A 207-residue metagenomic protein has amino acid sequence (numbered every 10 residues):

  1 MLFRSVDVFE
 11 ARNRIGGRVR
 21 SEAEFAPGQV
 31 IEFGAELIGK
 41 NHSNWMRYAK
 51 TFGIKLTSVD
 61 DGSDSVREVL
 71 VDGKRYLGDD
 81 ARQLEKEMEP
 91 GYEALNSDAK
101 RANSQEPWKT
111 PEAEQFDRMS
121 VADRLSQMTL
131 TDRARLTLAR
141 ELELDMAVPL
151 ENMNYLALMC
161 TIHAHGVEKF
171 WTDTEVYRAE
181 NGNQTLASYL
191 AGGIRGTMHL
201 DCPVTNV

Functional and structural regions predicted by a protein language model:
M1-V207: FAD-dinucleotide binding site
